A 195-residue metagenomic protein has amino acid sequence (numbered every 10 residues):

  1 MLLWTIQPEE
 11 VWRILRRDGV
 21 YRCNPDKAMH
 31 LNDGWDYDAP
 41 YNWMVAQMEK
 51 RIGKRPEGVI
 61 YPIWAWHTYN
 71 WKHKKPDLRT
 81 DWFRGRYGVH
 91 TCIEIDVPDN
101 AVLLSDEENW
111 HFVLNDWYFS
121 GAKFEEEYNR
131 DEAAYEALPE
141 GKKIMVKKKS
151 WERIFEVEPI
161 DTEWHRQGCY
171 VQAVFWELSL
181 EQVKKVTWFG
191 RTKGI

Functional and structural regions predicted by a protein language model:
M1-L2, E9-G34, V59-Y61, N70-I195: Conserved NAD+-utilizing ADP-ribose enzyme module
Y37-H73: Short, well-structured hydrophobic secondary-structure segments
